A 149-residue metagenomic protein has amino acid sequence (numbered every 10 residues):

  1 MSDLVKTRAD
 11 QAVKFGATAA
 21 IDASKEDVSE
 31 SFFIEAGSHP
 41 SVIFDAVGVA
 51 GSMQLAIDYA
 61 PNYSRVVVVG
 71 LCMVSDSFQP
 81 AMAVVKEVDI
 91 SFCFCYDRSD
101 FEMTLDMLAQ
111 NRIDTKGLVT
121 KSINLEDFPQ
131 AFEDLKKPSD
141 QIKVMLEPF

Functional and structural regions predicted by a protein language model:
M1-L55: Adenosine-nucleotide cofactor-binding segment
L4-V5, K25, L71-V74, C95 (+1 more regions): Short, ordered loop/turn segments at secondary-structure junctions
K6, Q54, D58, R98-F149: C-terminal hydrophobic helical "lid"/dimerization subdomain of Rossmann-like NAD(P)H-dependent oxidoreductases
K14-G16, I34-E35, I57-P61, A81-V84 (+1 more regions): Short, glycine/charged-enriched secondary-structure capping and boundary segments
V47, V69-M73, C93-Y96, V119 (+1 more regions): Short strand-turn motif at the edge of the Rossmann-like AdoMet-binding core
S64-R65: Glycine-centered, small-residue-biased loops immediately flanking beta-strands in adenine/cofactor-binding cores
G70-E87, S99, T104-D106: Rossmann-fold NAD(P)-binding glycine/threonine-rich loop
